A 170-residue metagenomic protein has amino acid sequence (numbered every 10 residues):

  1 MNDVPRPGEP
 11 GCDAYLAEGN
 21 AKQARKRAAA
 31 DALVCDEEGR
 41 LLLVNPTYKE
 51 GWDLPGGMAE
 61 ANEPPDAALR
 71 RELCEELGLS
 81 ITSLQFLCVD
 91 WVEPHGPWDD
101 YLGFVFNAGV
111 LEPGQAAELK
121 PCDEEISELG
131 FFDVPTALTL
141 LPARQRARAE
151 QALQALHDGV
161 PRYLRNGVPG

Functional and structural regions predicted by a protein language model:
M1-D31: Acidic, metal-coordinating catalytic segment for phosphate/diphosphate chemistry, firing primarily on the Nudix
L16, E93, R162-Y163: Class I (Rossmann-like) S-adenosyl-L-methionine-dependent methyltransferase catalytic domain, capturing the SAM-binding
R25-R27, D36, P46, W98-Y101 (+1 more regions): A generic fold-level signal
D31, R40, E128: Conserved beta-strand and immediately adjacent loop positions that scaffold enzyme active sites
D36-E75: Conserved Nudix-box catalytic region and its N-terminal flanking loop in Nudix hydrolases and closely related
E50-G51, E124-G170: Nudix hydrolase/Nudix homology domain
A59-T82, D90-Q145: Unchanged
